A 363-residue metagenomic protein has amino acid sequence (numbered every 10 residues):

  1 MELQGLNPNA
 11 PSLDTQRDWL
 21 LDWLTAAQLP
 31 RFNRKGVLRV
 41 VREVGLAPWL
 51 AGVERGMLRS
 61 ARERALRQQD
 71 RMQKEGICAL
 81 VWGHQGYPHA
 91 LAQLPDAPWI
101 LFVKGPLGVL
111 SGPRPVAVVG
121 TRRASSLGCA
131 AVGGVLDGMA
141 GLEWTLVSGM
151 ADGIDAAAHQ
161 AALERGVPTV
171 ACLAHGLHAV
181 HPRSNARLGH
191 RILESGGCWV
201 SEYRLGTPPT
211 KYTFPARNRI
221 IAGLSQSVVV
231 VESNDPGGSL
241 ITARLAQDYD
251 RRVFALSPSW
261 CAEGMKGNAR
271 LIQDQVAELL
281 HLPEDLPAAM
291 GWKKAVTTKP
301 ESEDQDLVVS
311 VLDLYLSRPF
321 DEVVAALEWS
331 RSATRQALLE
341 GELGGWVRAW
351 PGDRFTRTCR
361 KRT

Functional and structural regions predicted by a protein language model:
M1-I100: N-terminal positively charged helical leader segments and presequences
E2-W19, I77, V81-T363: Glycine-biased, small-residue-rich flexible motifs in mid-sequence functional cores and linkers
